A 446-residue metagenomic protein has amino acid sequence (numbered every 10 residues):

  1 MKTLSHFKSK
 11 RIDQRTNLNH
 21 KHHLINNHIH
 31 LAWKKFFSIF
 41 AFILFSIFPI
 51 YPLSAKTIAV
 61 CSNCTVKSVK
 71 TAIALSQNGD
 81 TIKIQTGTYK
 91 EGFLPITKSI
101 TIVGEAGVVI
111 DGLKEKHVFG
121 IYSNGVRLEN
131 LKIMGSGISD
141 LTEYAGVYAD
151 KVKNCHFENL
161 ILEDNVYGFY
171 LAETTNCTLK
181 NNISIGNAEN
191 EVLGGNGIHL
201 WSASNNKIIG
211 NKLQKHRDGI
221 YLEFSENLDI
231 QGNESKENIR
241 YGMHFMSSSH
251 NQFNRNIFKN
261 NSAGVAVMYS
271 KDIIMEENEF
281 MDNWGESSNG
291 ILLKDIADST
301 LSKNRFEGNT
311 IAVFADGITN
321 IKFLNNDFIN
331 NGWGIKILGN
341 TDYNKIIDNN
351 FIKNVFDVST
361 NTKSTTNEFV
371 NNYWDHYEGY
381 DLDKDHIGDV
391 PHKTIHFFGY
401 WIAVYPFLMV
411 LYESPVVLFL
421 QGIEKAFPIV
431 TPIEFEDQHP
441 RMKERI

Functional and structural regions predicted by a protein language model:
F37-P49: Bacterial N-terminal signal peptides
T57-K90: Acidic Gly/Asp/Thr-rich repetitive segments characteristic of extracellular carbohydrate-active and adhesion proteins
N78, Y89-T101, I110-N154, V166-T174 (+1 more regions): Extracellular beta-strand-rich solenoid/capping regions of secreted or surface-exposed proteins that bind or remodel
G79-T81, T86, F93, S99 (+16 more regions): Detector for repetitive beta-architecture
G112-G120, D140-A149, D164-L171, E191-W201 (+7 more regions): Extracellular beta-strand/beta-solenoid scaffold signature
A149-N154, N159, L171-A172, N181 (+3 more regions): Extracellular beta-rich repeat passengers
W284-G290, I321-N325, I329-L338, Y343-I446: Functionally critical loop-and-helix segments that line ligand-binding/catalytic clefts of soluble enzyme domains
